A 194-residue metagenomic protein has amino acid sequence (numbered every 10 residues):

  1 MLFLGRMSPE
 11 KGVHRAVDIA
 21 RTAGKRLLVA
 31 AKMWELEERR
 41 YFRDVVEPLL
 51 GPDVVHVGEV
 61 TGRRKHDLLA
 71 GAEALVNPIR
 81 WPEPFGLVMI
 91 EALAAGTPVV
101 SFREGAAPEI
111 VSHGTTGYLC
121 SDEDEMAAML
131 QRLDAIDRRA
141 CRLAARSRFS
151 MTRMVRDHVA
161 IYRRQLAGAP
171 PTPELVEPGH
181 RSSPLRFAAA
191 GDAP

Functional and structural regions predicted by a protein language model:
M1-A30: Conserved donor-binding/catalytic core segment of Leloir-type glycosyltransferases
F3, A70-P84, T97: Acidic donor-binding loop of glycosyltransferase active sites
V29-A31, R43-R63, D67: Nucleotide-activated donor-binding/catalytic signature segment of Leloir-type glycosyltransferases, i.e., the conserved
G86-M89, A107: Short glycine/serine-rich donor-binding loops of glycosyltransferases
A94, P98-S101, V111: Short hydrophobic beta-strand element within catalytic cores of glycosyltransferases and related nucleotide-activated
S112-E123, L130-A135: Conserved acidic donor-binding segment of nucleotide-sugar-dependent glycosyltransferases
A135-M151, D157: A short, well-ordered alpha-helix in the C-terminal region of glycosyltransferases
M151-P194: C-terminal alpha-helical cap of glycosyltransferases
